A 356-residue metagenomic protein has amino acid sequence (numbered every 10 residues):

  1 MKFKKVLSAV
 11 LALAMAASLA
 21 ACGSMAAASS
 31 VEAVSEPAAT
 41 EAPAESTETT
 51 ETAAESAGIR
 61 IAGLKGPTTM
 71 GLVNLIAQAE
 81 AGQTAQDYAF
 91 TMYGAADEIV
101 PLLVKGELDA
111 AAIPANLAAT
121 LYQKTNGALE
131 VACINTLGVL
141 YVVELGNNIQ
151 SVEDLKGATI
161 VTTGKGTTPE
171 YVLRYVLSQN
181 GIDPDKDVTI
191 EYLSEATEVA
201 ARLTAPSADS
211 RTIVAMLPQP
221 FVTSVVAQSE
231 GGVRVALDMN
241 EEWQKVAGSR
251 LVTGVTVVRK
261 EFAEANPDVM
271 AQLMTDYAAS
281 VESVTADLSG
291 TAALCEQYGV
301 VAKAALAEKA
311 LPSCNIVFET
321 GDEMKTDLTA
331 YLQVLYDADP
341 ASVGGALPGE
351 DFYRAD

Functional and structural regions predicted by a protein language model:
M1-V10: Bacterial N-terminal signal peptides that target proteins for export
A20-V34: Bacterial lipoprotein signal-peptidase II cleavage site
S30-Y192, I213-Q219, R234-D238: Short, glycine-/small- and polar/acidic-enriched structural segments that line small-molecule recognition paths
N74-I76, L140-S151, R250-V269, V317-T320: A bilobed periplasmic-binding-protein/Venus flytrap-type ligand-binding module shared by bacterial periplasmic
N116-L117, T125, E198-L294: Pocket-lining segment of extracytoplasmic ligand-binding domains
A263-A338: Secondary-structure end/capping motifs
T329-D356: Conserved C-terminal helix/tail region of periplasmic/extracytoplasmic solute-binding proteins
